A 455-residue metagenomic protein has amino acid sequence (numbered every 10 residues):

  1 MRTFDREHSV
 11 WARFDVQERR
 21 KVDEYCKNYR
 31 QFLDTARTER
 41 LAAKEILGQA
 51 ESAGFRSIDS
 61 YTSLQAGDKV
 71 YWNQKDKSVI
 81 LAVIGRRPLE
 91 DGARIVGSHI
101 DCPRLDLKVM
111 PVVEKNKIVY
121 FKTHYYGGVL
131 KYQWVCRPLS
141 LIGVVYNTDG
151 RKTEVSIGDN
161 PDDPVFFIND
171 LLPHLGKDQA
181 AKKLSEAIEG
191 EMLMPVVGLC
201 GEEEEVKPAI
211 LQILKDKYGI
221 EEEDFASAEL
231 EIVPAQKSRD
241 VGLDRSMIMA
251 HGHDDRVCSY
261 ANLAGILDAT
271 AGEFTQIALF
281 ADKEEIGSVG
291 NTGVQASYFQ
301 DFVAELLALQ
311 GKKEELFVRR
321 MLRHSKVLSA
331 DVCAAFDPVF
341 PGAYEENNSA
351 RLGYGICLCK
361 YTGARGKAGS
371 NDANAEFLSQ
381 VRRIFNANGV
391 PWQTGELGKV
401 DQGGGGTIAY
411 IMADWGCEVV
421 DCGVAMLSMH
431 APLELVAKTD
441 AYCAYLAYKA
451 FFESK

Functional and structural regions predicted by a protein language model:
M1-K455: N-terminal hydrophobic/helix-forming segments and targeting peptides
